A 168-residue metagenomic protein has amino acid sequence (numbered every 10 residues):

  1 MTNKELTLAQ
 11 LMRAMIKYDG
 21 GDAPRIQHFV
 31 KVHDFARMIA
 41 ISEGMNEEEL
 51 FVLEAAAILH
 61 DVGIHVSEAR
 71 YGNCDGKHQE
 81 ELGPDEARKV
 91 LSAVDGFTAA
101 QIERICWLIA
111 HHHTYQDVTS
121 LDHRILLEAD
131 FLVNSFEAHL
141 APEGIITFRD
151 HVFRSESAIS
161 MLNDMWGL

Functional and structural regions predicted by a protein language model:
T2, K17-V30, D34-N46, L59 (+1 more regions): Divalent metal-dependent phosphate-bond-processing catalytic cores, especially two-metal-ion Mg2+/Mn2+ enzymes that act
L6-A14, Q101-R104, S157-M161: Exposed alpha-helical structural elements
T7-K31, G63-N73: Active-site flanking loop/helix segments enriched in acidic
M15, D19, A40, V66-R70 (+3 more regions): Short amphipathic alpha-helical interaction patches enriched in hydrophobic/aromatic residues with interspersed Lys/Arg
V32-R37, K77-V94: An active-site-proximal "capping" alpha-helix that borders the catalytic cofactor pocket
M45-A55, V94-I109, D122: Acidic/histidine metal-binding catalytic segments
L50-G72, G83, C106-H113: His-Asp-centered metal-binding catalytic motifs of divalent-metal-dependent phosphohydrolases/nucleases
